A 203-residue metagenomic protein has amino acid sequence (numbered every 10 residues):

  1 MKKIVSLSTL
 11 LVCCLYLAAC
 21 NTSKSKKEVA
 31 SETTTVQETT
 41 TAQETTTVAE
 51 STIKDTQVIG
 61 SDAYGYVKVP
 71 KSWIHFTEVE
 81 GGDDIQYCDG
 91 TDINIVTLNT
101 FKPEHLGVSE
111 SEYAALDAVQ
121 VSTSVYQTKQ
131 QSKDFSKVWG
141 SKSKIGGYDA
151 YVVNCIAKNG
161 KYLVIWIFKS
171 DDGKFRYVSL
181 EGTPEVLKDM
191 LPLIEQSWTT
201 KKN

Functional and structural regions predicted by a protein language model:
M1-A18: Sec-dependent bacterial lipoprotein signal peptides
A18-A30: Bacterial lipoprotein signal-peptidase II cleavage site
T34-G65: N-terminal low-complexity, Pro/Thr/Ser-rich intrinsically disordered segments that act as propeptides or flexible
T52-V58, G81-D84, K144-N154: Short, hydrophobic/aromatic-rich segments at coil-to-beta transitions
Y66-L116: Secretory pathway targeting signatures of secreted, lumenal, and periplasmic proteins
K71-S72, G90-I93, G146-Y148, F168-F175: Short, solvent-exposed coil/turn segments at beta-strand boundaries
W73, K174-N203: Surface-exposed amphipathic alpha-helical segments
S122-S170: Signature of long, low-cysteine stretches enriched in small and polar/charged residues
